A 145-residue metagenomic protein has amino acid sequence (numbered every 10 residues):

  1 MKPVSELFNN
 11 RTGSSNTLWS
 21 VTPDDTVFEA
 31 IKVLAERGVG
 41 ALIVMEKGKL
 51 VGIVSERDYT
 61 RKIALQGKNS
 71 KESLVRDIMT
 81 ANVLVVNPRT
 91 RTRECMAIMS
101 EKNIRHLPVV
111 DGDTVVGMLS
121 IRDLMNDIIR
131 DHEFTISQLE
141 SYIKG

Functional and structural regions predicted by a protein language model:
M1-G145: Tandem CBS (Cystathionine beta-synthase) repeat/Bateman regulatory domains
